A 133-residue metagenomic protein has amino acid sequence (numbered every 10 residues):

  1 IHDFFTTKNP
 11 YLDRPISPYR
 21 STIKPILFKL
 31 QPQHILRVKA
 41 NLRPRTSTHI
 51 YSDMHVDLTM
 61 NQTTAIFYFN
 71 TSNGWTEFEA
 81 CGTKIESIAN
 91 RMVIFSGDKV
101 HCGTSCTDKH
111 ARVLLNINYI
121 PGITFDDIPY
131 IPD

Functional and structural regions predicted by a protein language model:
I1-Q33, D133: Non-heme Fe(II)/2-oxoglutarate
F28-T48: A short glycine-rich, His/Asp/Glu-containing loop-to-beta-strand
L30-Q33, Y51-D53, D57, A89 (+1 more regions): A structural signal for the main folded, soluble domain(s) of proteins
H34-L36, N61-T63, S72, A89 (+2 more regions): Residues that flank catalytic or metal-binding motifs in active/ligand-binding sites
R45, I85-C102: Conserved metal-binding segment of the jelly-roll/cupin
T48-D53, M60-Q62, F67-I88, D127-Y130: A short beta-strand-loop-beta hairpin characteristic of the jelly-roll/cupin
D53-M54, V100-D108: Short beta-strand His + acidic residue motifs that chelate non-heme Fe in jelly-roll/DSBH and cupin folds
A65-F67, K109-F125: A short hydrophobic beta-strand segment most commonly corresponding to one strand of the jelly-roll/cupin
